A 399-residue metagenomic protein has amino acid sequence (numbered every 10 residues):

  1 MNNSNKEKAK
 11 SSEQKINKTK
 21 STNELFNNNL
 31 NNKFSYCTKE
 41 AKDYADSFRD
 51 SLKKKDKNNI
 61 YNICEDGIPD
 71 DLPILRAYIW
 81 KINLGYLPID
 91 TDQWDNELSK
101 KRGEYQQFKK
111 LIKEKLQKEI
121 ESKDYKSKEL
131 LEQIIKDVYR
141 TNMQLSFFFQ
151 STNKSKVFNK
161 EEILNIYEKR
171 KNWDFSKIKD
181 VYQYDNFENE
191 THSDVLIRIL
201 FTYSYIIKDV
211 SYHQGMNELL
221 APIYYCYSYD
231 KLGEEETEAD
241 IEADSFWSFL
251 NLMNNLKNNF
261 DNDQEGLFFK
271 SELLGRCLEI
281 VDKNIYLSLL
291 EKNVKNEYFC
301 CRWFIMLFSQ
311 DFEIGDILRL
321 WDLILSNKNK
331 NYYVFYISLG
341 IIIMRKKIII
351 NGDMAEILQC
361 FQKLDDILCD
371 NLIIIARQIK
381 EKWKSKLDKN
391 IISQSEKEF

Functional and structural regions predicted by a protein language model:
M1-D209, Y224, G233-E234, I348 (+1 more regions): N-terminal transition regions in large eukaryotic proteins
K33-E40, K115-Q117, A239-Y298, K330-F399: Extended, Lys/Glu/Leu-rich amphipathic alpha-helical scaffolds
I74-Y78, E129, Q133, T191-V195 (+5 more regions): Residues within HEAT/ARM-like alpha-solenoid scaffolds
F148-F149, K179-N189, T202-I206, G233-E235 (+5 more regions): Active-site-adjacent structural elements in folded domains
I197-Y205, N217-C226, W247-N251, R276 (+4 more regions): Contiguous, well-ordered alpha-helical segments that form the cores/surfaces of helical PPI scaffolds
H213, F312-D316: Helix N-cap / loop-to-helix initiation motif
G315-D322, N351-E356: Short sequence/structural elements of tandem HEAT/ARM alpha-solenoid repeats
L325-N329: Solenoid-like repeat scaffolds
